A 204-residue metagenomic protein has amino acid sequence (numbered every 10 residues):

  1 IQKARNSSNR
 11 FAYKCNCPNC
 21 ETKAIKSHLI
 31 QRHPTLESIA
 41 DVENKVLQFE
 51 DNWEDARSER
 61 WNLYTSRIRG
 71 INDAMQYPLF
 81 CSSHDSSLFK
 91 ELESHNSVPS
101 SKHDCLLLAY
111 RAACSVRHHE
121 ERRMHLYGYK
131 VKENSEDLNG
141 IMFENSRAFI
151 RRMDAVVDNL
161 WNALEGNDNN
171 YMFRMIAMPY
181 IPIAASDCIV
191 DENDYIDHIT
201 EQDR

Functional and structural regions predicted by a protein language model:
I1-S86, K90-L92: An N-terminal structural lobe/cap that precedes and organizes the functional/catalytic core across diverse proteins
R5, E59-R204: Glycine- and hydrophobic-rich flexible loops that cap the catalytic core of alpha/beta enzyme folds
